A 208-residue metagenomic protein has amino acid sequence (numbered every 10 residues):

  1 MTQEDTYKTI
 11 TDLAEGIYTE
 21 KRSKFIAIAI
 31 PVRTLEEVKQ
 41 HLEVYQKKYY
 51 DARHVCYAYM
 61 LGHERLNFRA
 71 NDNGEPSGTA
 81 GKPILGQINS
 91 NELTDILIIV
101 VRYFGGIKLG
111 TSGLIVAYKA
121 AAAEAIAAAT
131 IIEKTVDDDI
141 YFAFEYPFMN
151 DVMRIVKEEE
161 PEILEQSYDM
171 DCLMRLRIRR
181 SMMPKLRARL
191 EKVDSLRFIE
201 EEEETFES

Functional and structural regions predicted by a protein language model:
M1-G78, I199-S208: C-terminal regulatory domains involved in ligand/effector binding and gene-expression control
I28, V55-Y57, D95-I99, D139-Y141: Structural motif
A80-A128: Active-site beta-strand/loop microenvironment that shapes enzyme catalytic pockets
I131-Y146, L176: Short glycine-/aliphatic-rich beta-strand segments at the starts of folded cytosolic domains
A143-P161: Short amphipathic alpha-helix segments
V152-E158, K185-D194: Short amphipathic alpha-helices in soluble, non-transmembrane regions that often serve as interface/regulatory elements
I163-S167, K192-S208: Conserved short beta-strand edge segments in small beta-sheet-based binding/regulatory domains
L176, M182-K185: Terminal, non-globular segments
